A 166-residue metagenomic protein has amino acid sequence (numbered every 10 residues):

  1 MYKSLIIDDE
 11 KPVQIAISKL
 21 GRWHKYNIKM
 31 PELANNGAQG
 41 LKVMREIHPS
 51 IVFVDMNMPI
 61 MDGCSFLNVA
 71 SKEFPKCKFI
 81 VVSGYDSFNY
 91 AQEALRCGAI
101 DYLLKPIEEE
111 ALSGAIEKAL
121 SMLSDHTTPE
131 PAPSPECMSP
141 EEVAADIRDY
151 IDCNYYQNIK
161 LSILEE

Functional and structural regions predicted by a protein language model:
Y2-V13, I17-S18, V52: Conserved acidic segment of CheY-like receiver
W23, L41-T127: CheY-like receiver
K25-M30: A generic structural motif
P31-A38: Conserved Asp/Asn-Gly motif in the active-site loop of CheY-like receiver
S121-D146: CheY-like receiver
I147-I159: Basic, amphipathic alpha-helical hairpins
S162-E166: Basic/polar phosphate-binding segments, predominantly the helix-turn-helix DNA-binding elements of transcriptional
